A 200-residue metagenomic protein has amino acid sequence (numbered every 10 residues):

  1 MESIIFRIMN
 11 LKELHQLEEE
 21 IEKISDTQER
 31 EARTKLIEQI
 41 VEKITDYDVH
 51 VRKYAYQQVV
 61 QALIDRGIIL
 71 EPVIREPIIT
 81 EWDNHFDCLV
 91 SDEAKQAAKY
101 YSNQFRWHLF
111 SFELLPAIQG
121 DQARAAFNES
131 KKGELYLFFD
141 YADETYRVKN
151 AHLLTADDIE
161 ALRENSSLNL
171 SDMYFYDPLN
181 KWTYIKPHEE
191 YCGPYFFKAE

Functional and structural regions predicted by a protein language model:
M1-E200: Structured alpha/beta or helical-core interaction and ligand-binding surfaces enriched in interleaved
